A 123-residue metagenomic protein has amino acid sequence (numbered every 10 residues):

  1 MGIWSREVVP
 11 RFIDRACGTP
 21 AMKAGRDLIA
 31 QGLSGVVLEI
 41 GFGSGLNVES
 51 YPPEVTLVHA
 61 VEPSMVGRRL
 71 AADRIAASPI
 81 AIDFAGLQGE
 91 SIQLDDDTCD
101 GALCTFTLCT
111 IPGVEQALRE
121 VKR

Functional and structural regions predicted by a protein language model:
M1-P20, D27: Class I SAM-dependent methyltransferase Rossmann-like catalytic core, especially the SAM/SAH-binding loop
A16-V36, L46-S50: Conserved alpha-helix/loop element of class I SAM-dependent methyltransferases that forms part of the SAM/SAH-binding
G35, T56, D100: Conserved acidic residues
L38-S91: Class I SAM-dependent methyltransferase SAM/SAH-binding core
I92-D96: Short amphipathic alpha-helix with an adjacent loop that forms part of the alpha/beta core around
L103: A conserved beta-strand element that flanks and buttresses the S-adenosyl-L-methionine
F106-C109: Short catalytic micro-motifs in class I SAM-dependent methyltransferases
E115-R123: A short glycine-rich, Lys/Arg-flanked "PGG" loop and its adjoining helix->strand segment in the class I
